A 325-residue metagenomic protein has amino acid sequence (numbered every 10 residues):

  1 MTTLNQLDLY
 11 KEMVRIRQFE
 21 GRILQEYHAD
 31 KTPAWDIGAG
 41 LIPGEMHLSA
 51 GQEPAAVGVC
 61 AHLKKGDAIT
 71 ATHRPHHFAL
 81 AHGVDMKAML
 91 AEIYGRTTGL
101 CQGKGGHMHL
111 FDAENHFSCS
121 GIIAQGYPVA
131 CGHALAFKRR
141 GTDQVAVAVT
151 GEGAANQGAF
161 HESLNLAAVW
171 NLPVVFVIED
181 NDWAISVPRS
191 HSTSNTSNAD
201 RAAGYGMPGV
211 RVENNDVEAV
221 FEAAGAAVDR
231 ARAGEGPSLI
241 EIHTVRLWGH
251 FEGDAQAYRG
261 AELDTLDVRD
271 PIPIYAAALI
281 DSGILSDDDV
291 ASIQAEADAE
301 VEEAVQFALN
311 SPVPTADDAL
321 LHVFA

Functional and structural regions predicted by a protein language model:
M1-A56, I242, L247, E252-A325: Conserved acidic/glycine
T32-W170, P188-S194, A199-G206: Cofactor-binding active-site loop characterized by glycine-rich and histidine/acidic residues
H116-N310: Glycine-rich ThDP/TPP pyrophosphate-binding loop and its adjacent helix/strand module within ThDP-dependent enzymes
